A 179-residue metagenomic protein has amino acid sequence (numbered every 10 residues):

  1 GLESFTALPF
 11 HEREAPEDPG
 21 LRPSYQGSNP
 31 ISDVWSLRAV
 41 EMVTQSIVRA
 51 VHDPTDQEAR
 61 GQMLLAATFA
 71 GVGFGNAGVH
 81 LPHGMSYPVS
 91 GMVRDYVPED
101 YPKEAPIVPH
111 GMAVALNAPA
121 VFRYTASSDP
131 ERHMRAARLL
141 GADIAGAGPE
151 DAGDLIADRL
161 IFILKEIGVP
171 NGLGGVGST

Functional and structural regions predicted by a protein language model:
G1-P9: Internal alpha/beta core interface subdomains
L2, I47, L160: Hydrophobic "lid"/C-terminal helical patch of Rossmann-like NAD(P)-dependent dehydrogenase/epimerase domains
L8-G153: Active-site segments that bind and position negatively charged phosphate/pyrophosphate groups
H133-T179: C-terminal charged capping/lid subdomain of soluble metabolic enzymes
